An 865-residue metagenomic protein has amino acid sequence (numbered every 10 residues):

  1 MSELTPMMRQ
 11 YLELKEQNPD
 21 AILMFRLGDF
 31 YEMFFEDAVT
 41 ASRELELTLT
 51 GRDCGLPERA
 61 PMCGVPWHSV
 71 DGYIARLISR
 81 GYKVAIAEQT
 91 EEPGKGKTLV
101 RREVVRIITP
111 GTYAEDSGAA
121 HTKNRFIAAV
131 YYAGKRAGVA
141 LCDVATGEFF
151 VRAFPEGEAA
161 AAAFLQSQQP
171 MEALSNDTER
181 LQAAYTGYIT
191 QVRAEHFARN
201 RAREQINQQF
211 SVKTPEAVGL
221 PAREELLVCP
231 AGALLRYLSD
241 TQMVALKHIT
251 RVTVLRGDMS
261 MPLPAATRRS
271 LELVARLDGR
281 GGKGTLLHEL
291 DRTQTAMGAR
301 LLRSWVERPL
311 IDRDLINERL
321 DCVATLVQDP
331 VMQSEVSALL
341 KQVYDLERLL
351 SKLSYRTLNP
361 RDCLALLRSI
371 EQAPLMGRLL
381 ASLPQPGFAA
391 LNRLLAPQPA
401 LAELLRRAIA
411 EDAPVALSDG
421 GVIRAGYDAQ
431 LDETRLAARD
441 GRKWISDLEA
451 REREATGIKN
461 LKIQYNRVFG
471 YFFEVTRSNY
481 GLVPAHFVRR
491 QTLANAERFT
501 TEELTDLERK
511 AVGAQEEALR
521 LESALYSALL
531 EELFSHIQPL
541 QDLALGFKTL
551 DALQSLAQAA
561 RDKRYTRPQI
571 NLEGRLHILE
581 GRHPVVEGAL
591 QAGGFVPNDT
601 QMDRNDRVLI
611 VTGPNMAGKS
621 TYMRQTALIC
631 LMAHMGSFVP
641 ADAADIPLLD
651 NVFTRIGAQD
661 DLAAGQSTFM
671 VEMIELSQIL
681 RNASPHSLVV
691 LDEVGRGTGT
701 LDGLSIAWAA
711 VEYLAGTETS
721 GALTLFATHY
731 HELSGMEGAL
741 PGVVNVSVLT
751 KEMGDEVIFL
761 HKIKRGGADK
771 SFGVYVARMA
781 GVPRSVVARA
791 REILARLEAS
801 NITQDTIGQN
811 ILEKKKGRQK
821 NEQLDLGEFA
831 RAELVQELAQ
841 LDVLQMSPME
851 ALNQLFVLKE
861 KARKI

Functional and structural regions predicted by a protein language model:
M1-T325, K341-S354, L358-A450, R575 (+1 more regions): Charged catalytic and DNA/RNA-contacting regions of genome-maintenance and nucleic-acid-processing enzymes
F35-E36, E224, Q294, W305 (+7 more regions): ATPase nucleotide-binding head domains, primarily ABC-like/P-loop NTPase cores
A38-P57, C142-Q169, G481-V512, A592-M602 (+1 more regions): Extended active-site and interfacial segments that coordinate phosphate-rich ligands in large catalytic machineries
I86-V104, G546-Q554, R561, T724-A727: Amphipathic alpha-helical
A87, P110-A119, A245, A381-G387 (+6 more regions): Active-site phosphate-binding and catalytic loops of NTP-dependent enzymes
P170-N176, E503-H536, F638-A641, D645 (+1 more regions): Conserved catalytic alpha/beta cores of large enzymes that bind or transform nucleotide phosphates and polynucleotides
N200-Q205, Q209, M261-A265, L273 (+5 more regions): Amphipathic heptad-repeat alpha-helical coiled-coil/stalk segments that mediate oligomerization, filament/stalk
Y355, N359, S369-Q372, P386 (+3 more regions): Charged, surface-exposed helical/loop "interaction arms" that form contiguous linear patches used for dimerization
